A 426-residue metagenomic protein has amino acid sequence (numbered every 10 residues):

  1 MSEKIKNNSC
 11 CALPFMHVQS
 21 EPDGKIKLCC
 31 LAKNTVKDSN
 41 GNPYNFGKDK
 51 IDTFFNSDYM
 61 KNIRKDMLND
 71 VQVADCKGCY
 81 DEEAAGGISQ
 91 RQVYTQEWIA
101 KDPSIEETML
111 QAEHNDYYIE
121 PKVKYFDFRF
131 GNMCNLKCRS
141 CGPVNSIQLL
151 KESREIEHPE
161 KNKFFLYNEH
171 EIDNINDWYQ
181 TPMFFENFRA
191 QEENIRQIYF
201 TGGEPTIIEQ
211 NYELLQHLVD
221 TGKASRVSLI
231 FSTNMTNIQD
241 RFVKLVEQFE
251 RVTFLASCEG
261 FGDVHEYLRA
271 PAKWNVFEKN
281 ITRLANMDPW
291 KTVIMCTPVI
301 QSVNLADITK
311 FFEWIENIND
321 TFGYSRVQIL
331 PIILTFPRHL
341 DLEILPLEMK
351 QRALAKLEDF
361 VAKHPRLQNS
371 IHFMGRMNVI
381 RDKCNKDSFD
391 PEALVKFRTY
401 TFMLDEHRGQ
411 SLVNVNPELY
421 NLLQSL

Functional and structural regions predicted by a protein language model:
M1-N174, Q191-E192, F373-L426: N-terminal pre-core extensions flanking Radical SAM catalytic domains
F15, C30-L31, Q90, K137-G142 (+5 more regions): A short acidic (Asp/Glu
H17, E21-D23, I230, F249-L255 (+1 more regions): Conserved C-terminal portion of the radical SAM core fold that forms the substrate/S-adenosylmethionine-binding
C30, W178-M183, L215: Eukaryotic beta-rich interaction modules
D52-F55, R64, C138, G142 (+3 more regions): Non-transmembrane alpha-helical segments in soluble domains of secreted/periplasmic/extracellular proteins
P121-M133, V144-Q180, E193-E209, T221-D240 (+3 more regions): Core AdoMet radical
F126, F184-N187, L214, F277-N280 (+2 more regions): Alpha-helical packing segments of well-folded alpha/beta enzyme cores
F185-Q191, Q216-G222, L245-E247: Leucine-rich repeat
